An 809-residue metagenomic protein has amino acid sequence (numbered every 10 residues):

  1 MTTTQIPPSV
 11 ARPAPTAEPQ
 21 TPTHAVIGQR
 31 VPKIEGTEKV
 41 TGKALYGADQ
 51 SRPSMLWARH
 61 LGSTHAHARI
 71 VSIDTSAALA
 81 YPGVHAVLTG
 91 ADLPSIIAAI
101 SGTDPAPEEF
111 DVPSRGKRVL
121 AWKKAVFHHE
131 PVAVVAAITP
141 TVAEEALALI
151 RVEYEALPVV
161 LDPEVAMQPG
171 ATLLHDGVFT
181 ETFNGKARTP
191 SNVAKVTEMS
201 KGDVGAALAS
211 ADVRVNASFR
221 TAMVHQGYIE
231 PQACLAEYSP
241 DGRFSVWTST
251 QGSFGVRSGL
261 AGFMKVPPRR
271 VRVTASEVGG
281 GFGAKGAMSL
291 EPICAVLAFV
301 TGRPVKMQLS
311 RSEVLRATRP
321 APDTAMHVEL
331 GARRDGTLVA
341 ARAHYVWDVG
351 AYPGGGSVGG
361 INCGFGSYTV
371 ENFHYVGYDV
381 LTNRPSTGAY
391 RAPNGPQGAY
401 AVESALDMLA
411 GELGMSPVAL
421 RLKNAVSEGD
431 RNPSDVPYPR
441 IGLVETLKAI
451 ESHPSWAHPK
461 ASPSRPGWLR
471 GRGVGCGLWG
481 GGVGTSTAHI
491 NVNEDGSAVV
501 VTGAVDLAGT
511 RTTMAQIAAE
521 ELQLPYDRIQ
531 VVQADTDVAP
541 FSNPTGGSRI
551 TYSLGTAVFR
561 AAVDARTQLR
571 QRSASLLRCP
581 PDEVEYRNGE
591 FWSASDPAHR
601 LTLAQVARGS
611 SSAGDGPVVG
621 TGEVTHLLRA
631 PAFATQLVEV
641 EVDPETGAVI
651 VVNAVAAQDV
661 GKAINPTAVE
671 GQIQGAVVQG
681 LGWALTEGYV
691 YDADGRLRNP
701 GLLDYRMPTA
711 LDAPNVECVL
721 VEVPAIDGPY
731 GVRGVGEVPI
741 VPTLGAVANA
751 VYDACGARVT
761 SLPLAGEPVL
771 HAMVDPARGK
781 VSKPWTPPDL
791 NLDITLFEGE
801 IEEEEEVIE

Functional and structural regions predicted by a protein language model:
M1-R188, A217, G609, V807-I808: Flexible, low-hydrophobicity surface segments
T2, I6, Y81, G90-A91 (+6 more regions): C-terminal catalytic domains of large/alpha subunits in multi-subunit enzymes
Q29, E35-T41, T103-R115, K186-C234 (+4 more regions): Glycine-rich loop/linker segments at domain edges
I34-E38, A148-L161, Q251, S258 (+4 more regions): Extended active-site and interfacial segments that coordinate phosphate-rich ligands in large catalytic machineries
A58, F244-T248, S497-T502, V651-N653: Short, aliphatic-rich beta-strand segments
I97-G102, A146-L149, T248, R257-G259 (+12 more regions): Short acidic, glycine/serine/threonine-rich loops at helix termini
L173-M264, A425-S497, Q516, E623 (+1 more regions): Helix-loop-helix junctions that connect adjacent transmembrane helices in secondary transporters/permeases, recognized
R272, E277-G302, K306-L309, T510-A518: Thiamine diphosphate
